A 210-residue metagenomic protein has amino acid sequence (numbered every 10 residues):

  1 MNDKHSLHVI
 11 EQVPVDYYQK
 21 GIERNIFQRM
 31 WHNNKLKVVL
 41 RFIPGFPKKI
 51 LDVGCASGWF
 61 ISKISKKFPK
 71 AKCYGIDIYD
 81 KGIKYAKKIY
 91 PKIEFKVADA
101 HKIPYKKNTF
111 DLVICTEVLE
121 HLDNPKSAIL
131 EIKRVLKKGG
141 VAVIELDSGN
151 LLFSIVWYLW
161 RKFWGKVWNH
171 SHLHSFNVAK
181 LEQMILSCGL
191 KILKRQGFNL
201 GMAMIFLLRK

Functional and structural regions predicted by a protein language model:
M1-H101, K106, I129, W168-M184 (+1 more regions): Conserved N-terminal segment of class I S-adenosyl-L-methionine
P44, D123, K137: Short conserved AdoMet
D80, L122-K126, N150: A structural helix-start
I114: A conserved beta-strand element that flanks and buttresses the S-adenosyl-L-methionine
E117-H121: Short catalytic micro-motifs in class I SAM-dependent methyltransferases
K126-K138: A short glycine-rich, Lys/Arg-flanked "PGG" loop and its adjoining helix->strand segment in the class I
V143-G165: Conserved class I S-adenosyl-L-methionine
